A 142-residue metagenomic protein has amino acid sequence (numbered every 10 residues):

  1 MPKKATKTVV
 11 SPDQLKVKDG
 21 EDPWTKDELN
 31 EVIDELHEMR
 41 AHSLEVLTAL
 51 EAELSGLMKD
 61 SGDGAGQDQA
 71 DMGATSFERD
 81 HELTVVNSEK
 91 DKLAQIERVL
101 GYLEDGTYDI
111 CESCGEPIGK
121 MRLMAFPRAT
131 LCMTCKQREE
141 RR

Functional and structural regions predicted by a protein language model:
P2-D105: Interaction interfaces in information-processing and related assembly proteins
L36, C114, L123: Residue-level signature of catalytic and energy-coupling elements of molecular machines, predominantly ATP/GTP-dependent
D105-T107, P117, F126: Short flexible coil/turn linkers enriched for glycine and charged/polar residues that connect secondary-structure
D109-E112, T130: Cys/His-enriched microdomains
S113-C114, T134: Short, cysteine/histidine-rich loop/knuckle motifs that typically chelate Zn2+
I118, E139: Cys/His-rich microdomains that often coordinate metals
M121-A125, R142: Short Cys/His-rich "knuckle" micro-motifs
A129-Q137: Cysteine-rich micro-motifs
